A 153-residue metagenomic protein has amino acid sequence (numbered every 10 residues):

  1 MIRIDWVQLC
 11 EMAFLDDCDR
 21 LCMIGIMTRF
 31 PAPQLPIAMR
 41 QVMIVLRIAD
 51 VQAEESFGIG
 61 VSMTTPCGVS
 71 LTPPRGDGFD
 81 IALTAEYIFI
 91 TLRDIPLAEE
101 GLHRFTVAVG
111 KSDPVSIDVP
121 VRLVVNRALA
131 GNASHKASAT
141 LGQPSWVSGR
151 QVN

Functional and structural regions predicted by a protein language model:
I2-N153: Contiguous segments within soluble domain cores/interaction surfaces
